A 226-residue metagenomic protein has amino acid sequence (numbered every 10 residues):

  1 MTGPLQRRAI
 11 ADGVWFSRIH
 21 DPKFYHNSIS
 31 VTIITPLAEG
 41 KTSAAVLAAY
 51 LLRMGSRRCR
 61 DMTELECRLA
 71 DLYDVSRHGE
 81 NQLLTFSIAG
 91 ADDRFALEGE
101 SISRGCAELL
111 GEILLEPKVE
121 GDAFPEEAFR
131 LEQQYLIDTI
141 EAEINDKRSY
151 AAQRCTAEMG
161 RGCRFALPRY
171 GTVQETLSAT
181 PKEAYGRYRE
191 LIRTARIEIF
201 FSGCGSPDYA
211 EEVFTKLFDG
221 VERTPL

Functional and structural regions predicted by a protein language model:
M1-L72, Y185-L226: His/Glu-rich zincin catalytic helix
I19, Y25-A38, S43-A45, M62-E116 (+2 more regions): M16 family metallopeptidases and their MPP-like homologs
L51-S56, L114-K118, I140, I144: Sec/Tat-exported extracytoplasmic proteins
G55-R58, R94-L97, E116-P125: Short, polar/flexible loop-turn hinges at active-site or ligand-entry regions and domain interfaces
C67, E116-I140, L226: Acidic/histidine-enriched alpha-helical segments
E108-E120, K216-P225: A common structural junction motif
I137-T194: Scaffold signal of the M16-like zinc-metallopeptidase fold and its non-catalytic homologs
